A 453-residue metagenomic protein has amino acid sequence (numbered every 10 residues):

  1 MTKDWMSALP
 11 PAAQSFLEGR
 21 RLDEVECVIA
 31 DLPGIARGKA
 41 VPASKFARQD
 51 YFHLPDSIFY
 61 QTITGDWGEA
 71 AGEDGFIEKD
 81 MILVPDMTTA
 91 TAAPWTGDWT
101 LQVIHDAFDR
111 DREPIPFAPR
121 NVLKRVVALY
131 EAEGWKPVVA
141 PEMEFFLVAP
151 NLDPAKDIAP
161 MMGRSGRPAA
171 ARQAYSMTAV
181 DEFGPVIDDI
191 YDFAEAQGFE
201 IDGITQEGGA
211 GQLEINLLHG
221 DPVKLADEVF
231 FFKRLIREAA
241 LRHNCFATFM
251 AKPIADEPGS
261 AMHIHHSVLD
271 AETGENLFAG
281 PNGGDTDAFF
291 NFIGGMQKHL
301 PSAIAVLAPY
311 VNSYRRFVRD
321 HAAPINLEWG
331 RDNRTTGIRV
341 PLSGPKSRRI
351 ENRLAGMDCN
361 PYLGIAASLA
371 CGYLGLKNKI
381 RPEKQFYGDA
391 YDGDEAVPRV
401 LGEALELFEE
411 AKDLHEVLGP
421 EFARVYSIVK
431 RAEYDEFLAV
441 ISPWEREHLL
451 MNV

Functional and structural regions predicted by a protein language model:
M1-G203, L225, D394-V453: ATP/Mg2+-dependent ligation/transfer catalytic cores
D4, E238-A239, C245-F246, E272-V453: Catalytic-core signal marking the mid-to-C-terminal active-site face
A92-T100, P137-V138, I204-G208, E257 (+2 more regions): Short glycine/proline-enriched loop/turn "hinge" motifs that connect secondary-structure elements and lie
V103-D109, L213-H219, H266: Short, hydrophobic beta-strand segments
V138-F146, M162-M177, Q197-L217, A247-I264 (+1 more regions): Core alpha/beta catalytic barrel or barrel-like domain that forms the active/cofactor pocket in diverse metabolic
K156-S165, M262-D270, L327-W329, T336-L342: Short beta-strand elements
T178-F183, I187-D202, I215-P222, K233-F249 (+1 more regions): Accessory "access/gating" subregions that flank catalytic or transport cores
Q212, L225-G294: Acidic, glycine-rich loop-and-beta core segments that form the ion-binding/anion-interacting portion of active sites
